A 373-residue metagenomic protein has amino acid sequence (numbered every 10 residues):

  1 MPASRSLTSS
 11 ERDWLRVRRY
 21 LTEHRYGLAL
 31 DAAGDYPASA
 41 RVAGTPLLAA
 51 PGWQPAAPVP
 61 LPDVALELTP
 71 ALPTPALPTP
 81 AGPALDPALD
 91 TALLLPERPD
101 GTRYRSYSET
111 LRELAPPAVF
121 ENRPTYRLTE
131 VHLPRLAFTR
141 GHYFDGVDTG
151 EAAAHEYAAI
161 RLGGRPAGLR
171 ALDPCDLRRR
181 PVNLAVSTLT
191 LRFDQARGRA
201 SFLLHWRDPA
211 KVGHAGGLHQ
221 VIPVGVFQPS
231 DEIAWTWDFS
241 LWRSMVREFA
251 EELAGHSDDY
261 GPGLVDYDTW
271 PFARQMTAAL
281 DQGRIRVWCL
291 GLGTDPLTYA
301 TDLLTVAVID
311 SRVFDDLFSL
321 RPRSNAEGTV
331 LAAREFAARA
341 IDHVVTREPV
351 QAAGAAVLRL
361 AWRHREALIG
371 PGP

Functional and structural regions predicted by a protein language model:
M1-L218, V344-P373: Alpha-helical and coiled-coil interaction segments, frequently adjacent to or embedded within charge-biased
N183, V221-I222, A300: Short, solvent-exposed loop/turn segments at the edges of secondary structure
R197-G263: Conserved Nudix-box catalytic region and its N-terminal flanking loop in Nudix hydrolases and closely related
Q220-F227, P271-I285: Flexible internal linker/loop segments at domain or repeat junctions
H256-W270, D316-S319: Short acidic alpha-helical/loop segments enriched in Asp/Glu that coordinate divalent cations
A278-D315: Active-site-adjacent beta-strand/loop module that shapes the phosphate/pyrophosphate-binding cleft
A300-T305, D315-R365: NUDIX/MutT-family hydrolases
